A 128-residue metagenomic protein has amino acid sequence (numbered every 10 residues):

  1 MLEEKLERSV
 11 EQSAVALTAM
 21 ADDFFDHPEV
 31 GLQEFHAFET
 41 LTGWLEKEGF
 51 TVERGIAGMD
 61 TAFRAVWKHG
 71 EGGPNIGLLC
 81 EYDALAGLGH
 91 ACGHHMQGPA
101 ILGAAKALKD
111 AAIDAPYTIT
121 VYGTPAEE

Functional and structural regions predicted by a protein language model:
L2-T120: Acidic/His- and Gly-rich active-site-bordering loop/insert found across diverse amide/peptide-bond hydrolases
T118-E128: Divalent metal-dependent hydrolysis catalytic cores, especially in the metallo-beta-lactamase
